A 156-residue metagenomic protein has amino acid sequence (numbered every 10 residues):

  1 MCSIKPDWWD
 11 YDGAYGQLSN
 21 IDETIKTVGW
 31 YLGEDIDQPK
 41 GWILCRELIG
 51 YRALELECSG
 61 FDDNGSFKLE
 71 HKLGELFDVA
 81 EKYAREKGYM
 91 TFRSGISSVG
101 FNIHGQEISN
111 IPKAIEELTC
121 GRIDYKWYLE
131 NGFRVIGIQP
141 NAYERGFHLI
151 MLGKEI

Functional and structural regions predicted by a protein language model:
M1-K5: Hydrophobic alpha-helical core bundles mediating ligand binding, dimerization, or RNAP-core interactions
P6-A53, S59-F61: A conserved beta-strand-loop-helix scaffold within acyl/acetyltransferase catalytic domains
D10, K72, L76, C120: Soluble or luminal CAZymes and related metallo-dependent hydrolases
E57-L69, S97-S98: A short, internal acetyl-CoA/4′-phosphopantetheine-binding micro-motif in the GNAT/acyltransferase core
G60, S97-N102, Q139, I156: Short, flexible active-site-adjacent loop segments at beta-strand->alpha-helix junctions, enriched in small/polar
S66-E86, F92-S94: Conserved acetyl-CoA-binding loop-helix of GNAT-fold acetyltransferases
A84-C120: Conserved GNAT acetyl-CoA-binding A-motif
L118-I156: C-terminal "cap" of GNAT-fold acetyltransferases
